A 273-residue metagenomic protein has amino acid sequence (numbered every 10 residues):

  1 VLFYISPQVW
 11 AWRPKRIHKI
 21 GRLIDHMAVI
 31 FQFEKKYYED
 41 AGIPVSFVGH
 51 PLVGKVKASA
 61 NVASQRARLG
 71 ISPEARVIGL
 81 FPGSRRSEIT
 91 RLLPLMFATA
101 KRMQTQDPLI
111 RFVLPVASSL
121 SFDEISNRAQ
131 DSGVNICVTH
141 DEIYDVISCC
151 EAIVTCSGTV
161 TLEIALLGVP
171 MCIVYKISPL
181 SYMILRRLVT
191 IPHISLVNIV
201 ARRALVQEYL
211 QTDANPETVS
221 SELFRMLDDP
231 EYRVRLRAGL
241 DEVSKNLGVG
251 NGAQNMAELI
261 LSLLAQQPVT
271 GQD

Functional and structural regions predicted by a protein language model:
V1-D273: Nucleotide-activated sugar donor-binding and catalytic core shared by glycosyltransferases and related lipid-linked
